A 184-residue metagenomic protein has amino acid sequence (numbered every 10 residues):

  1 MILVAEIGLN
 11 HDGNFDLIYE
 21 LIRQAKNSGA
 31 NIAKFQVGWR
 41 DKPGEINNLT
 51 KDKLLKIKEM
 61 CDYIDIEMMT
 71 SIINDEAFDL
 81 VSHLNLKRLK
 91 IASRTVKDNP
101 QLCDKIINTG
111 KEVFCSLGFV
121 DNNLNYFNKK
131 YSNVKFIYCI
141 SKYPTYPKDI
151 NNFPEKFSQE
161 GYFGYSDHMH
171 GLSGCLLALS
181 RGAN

Functional and structural regions predicted by a protein language model:
M1-N184: Catalytic cores and adjacent flexible loops of soluble metabolic enzymes that perform enolate/carbanion chemistry on
